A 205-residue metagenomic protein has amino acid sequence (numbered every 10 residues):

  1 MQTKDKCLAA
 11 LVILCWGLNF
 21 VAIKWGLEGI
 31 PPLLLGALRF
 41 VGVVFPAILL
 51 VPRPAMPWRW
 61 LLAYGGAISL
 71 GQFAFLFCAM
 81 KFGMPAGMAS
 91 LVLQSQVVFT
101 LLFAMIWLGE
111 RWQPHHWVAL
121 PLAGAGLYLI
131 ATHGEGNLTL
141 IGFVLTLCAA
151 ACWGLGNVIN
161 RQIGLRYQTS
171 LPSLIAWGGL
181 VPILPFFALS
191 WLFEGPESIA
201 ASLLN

Functional and structural regions predicted by a protein language model:
A9, L61-G65, S90, G142-A150 (+1 more regions): Residue-level signature of transmembrane alpha-helical cores of multipass secondary-active transporters and flippases
L14-C15, N19-I23, I48-L93, L101-F103 (+1 more regions): Specific transmembrane alpha-helical segments of multi-pass solute transporters/efflux pumps, especially DMT/EamA
L18, W25, G29, G42-P57 (+2 more regions): Membrane-interface helix-cap regions at the ends of transmembrane helices in multi-pass membrane proteins
W25-G42, A79-Q96, T139-C152, L204-N205: Structural signature of hydrophobic alpha-helical transmembrane segments
G26, L35, A79, I106-L108 (+3 more regions): Hydrophobic/aromatic residues within transmembrane alpha-helices of multi-pass small-molecule transporters
V41, A47, Y64, L102-F103 (+3 more regions): Hydrophobic transmembrane alpha-helices of multi-pass small-molecule transport proteins
V44-A47, T100-L101, L138-S198: Transmembrane alpha-helical segments that form core, pore/gating elements of small-molecule transporters/exporters
M56-W60, S90-L93, G109-L129, G136-L145: Loop-to-transmembrane alpha-helix entry segments
